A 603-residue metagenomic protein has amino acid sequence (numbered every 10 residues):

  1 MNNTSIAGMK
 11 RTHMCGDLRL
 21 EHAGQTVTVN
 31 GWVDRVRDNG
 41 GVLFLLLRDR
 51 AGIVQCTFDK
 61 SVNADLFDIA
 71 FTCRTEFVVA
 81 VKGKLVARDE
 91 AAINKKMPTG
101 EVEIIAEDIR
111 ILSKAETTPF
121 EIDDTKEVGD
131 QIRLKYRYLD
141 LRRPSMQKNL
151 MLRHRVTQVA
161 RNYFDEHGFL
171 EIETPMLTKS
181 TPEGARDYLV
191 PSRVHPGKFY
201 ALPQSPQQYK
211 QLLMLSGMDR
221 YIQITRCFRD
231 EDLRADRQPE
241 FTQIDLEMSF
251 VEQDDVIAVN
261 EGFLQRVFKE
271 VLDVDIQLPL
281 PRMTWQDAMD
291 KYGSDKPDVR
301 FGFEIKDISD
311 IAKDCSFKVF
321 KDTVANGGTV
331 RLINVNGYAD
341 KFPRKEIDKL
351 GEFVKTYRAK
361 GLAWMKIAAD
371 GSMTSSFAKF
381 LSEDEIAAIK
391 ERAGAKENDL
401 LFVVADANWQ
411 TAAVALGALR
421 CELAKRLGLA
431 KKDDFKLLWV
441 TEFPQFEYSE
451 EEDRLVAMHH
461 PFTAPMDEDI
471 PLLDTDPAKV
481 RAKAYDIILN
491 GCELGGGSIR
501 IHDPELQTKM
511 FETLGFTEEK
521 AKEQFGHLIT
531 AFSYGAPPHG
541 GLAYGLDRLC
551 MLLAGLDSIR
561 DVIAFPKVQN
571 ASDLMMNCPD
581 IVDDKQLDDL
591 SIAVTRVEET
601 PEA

Functional and structural regions predicted by a protein language model:
M1-A603: Class II aminoacyl-tRNA synthetase catalytic cores and aaRS-like
